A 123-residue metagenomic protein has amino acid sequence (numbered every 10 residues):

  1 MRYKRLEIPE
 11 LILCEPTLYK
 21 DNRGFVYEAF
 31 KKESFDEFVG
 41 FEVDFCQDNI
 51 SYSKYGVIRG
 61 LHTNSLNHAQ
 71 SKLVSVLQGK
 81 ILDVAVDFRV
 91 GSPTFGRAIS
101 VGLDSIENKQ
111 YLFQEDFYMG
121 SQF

Functional and structural regions predicted by a protein language model:
M1-I106: Non-catalytic, conserved peripheral segments adjacent to functional cores
L103-F123: Conserved metal-binding segment of the jelly-roll/cupin
